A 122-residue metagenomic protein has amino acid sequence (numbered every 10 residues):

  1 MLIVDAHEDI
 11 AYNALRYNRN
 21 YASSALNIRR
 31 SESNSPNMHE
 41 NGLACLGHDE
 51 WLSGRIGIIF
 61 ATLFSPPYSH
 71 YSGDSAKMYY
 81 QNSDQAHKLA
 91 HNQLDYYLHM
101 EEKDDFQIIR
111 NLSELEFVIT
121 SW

Functional and structural regions predicted by a protein language model:
M1-W122: N-terminal hydrophobic targeting/anchoring segments and the immediately downstream early-domain regions of hydrolases
